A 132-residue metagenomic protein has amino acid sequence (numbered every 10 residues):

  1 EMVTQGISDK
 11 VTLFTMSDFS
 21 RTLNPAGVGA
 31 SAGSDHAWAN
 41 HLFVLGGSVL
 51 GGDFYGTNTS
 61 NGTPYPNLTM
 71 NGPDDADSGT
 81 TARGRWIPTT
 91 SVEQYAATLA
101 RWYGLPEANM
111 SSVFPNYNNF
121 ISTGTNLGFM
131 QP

Functional and structural regions predicted by a protein language model:
E1-P132: Feature marks hydrolase-like catalytic cores characterized by long aromatic- and Gly/Pro-rich stretches
